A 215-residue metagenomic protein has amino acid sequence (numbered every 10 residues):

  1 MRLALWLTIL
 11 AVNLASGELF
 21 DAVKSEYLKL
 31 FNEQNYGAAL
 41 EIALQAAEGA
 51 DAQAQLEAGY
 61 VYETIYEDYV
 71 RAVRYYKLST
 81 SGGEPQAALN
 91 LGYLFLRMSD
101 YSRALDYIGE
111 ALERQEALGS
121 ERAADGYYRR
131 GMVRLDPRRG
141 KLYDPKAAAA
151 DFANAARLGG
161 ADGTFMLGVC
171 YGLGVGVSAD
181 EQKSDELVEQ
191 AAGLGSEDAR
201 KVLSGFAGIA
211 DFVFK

Functional and structural regions predicted by a protein language model:
N13-L44, E48-Q53, K215: N-terminal leader/linker segments that initiate helical-solenoid repeat arrays
S25-K29, E57-I65, A88-R97, A111 (+3 more regions): Hydrophobic face of amphipathic alpha-helices that form TPR/SEL1-like repeat modules and related alpha-solenoid
Q34, Y66-E67, S99, Y143 (+2 more regions): Residue-level detector of the short coil/turn that links helix A to helix B within each tetratricopeptide repeat
G49-D51, I65, G82-E84, Q115-A123 (+5 more regions): Short helix-capping/linker turns of helical repeat alpha-solenoids
A179, D185-K215: Terminal, low-structured helical/coil segments at or just beyond the last alpha-helical repeat
